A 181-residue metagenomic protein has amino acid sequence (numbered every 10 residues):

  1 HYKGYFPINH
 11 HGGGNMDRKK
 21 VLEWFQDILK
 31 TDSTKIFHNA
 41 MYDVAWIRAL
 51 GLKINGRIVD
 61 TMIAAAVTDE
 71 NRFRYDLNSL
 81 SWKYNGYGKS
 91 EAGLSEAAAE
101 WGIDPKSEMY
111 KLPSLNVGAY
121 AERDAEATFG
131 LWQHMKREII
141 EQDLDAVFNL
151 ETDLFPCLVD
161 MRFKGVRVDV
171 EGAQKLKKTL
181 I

Functional and structural regions predicted by a protein language model:
Y2-I140, L150, L158: Active-site-proximal helix-loop-helix substrate-binding element of RNase H-like nuclease domains
A146-I181: Extended, well-ordered alpha-helical scaffold/bundle regions in very large, multi-domain proteins
